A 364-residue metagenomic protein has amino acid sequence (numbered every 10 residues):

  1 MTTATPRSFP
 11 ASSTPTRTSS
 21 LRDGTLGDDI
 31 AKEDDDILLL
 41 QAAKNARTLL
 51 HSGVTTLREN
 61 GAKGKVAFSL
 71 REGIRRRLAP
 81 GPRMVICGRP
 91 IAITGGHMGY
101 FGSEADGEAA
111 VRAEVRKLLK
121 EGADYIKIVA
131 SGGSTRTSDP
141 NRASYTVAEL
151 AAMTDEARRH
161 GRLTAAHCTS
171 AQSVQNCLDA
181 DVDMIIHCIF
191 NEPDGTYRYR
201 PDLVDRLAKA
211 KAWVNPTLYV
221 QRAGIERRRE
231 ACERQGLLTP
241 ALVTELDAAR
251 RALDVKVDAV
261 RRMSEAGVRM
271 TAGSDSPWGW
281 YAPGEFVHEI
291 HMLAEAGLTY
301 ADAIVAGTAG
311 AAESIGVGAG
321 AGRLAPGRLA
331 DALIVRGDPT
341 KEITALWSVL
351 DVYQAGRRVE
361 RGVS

Functional and structural regions predicted by a protein language model:
T5, S13-T16, G53, M84 (+12 more regions): Divalent metal-coordination and catalytic microenvironments
P6-R76, H97-M98, A148, T169-D181 (+1 more regions): Metal-associated gating/positioning segment near the N- to mid-region
L21-I37, T94-E108, T137-A143, E192-R198 (+1 more regions): Acidic/histidine-rich helix-loop elements that form or flank divalent-metal/phosphate-binding sites at the catalytic
Q41-A67, G81-A92, A123-S134, R162-L163 (+3 more regions): Divalent metal-dependent hydrolysis catalytic cores, especially in the metallo-beta-lactamase
S69, A110-V214, R228-L238, A249-M270: Histidine/acidic residue-rich metal-binding segments in metalloenzymes
I74-P82, R159-G161, G297: Short helix-capping segments at alpha-helix termini
R159, L238-T244, R250-P339, R358: His/Asp/Glu-enriched, well-ordered alpha-helical/loop segment that forms or immediately abuts the divalent-metal
V352: Short aromatic-centered micro-motifs
